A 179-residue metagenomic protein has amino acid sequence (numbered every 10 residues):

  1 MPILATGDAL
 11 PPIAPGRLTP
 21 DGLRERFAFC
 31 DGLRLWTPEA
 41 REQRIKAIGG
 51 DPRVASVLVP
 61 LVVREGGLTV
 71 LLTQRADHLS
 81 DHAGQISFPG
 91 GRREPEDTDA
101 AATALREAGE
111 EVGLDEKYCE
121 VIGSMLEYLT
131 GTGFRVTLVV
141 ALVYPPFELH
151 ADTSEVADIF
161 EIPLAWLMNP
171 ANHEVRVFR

Functional and structural regions predicted by a protein language model:
M1-S87, R92-H150, V156, V177-R179: N-terminal leader/linker segments that precede catalytic domains of diphosphate-processing enzymes
A151-R179: NUDIX/MutT-family hydrolases
